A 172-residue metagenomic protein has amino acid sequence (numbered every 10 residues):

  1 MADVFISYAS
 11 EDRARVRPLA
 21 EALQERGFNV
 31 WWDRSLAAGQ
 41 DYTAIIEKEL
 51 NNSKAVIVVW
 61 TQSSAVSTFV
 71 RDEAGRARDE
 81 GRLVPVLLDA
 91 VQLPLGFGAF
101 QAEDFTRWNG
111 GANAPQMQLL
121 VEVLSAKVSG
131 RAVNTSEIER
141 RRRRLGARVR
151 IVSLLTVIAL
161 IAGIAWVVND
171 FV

Functional and structural regions predicted by a protein language model:
M1-V59, S63, R78-R82, L120 (+2 more regions): Conserved N-terminal substructure of TIR/SEFIR domains
G39-T43, R71, A114: Structural motif corresponding to alpha-helix initiation and N-cap regions
S63-A65, A90-L93: Conserved nucleotide-binding/hydrolysis micro-motifs of P-loop NTPases
G75-L83, D89-Q92: Arginine/glycine-rich "motif VI" loop of SF2 helicases in the C-terminal RecA-like domain
V91-A102: Glycine-rich, charge-decorated loop segments at or immediately adjacent to ligand/cofactor-binding or catalytic sites
N109-S129: C-terminal helix of von Willebrand factor
S129-L145: Juxtamembrane low-complexity tails/linkers enriched in Ser/Thr-Pro and polybasic
R144-L154: N-terminal Sec-pathway targeting helices
